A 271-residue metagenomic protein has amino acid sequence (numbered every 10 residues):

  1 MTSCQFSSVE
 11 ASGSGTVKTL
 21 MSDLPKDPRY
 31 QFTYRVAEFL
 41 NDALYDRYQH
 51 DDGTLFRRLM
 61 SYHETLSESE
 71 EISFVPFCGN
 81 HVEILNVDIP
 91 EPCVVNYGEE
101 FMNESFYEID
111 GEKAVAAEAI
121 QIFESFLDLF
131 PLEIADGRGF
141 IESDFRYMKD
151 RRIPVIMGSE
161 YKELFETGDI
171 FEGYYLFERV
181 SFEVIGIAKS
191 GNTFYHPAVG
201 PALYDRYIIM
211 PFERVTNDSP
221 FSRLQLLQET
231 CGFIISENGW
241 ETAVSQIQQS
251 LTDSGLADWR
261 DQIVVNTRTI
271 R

Functional and structural regions predicted by a protein language model:
M1-Q5: N-terminal signal-anchor/signal peptide hydrophobic helix marking the start of the first transmembrane segment
V9-F123: Membrane-proximal extracellular/periplasmic loop immediately following the first transmembrane helix
L24, R58-E71, F123-F130, M157 (+4 more regions): Hydrophobic, Leu/Ile/Phe/Ala-enriched alpha-helical segments that form helix-helix packing faces
A37-L40, M157-E160, E237: Structural motif
L85-E108, L203-S222, V265: Charged, glycine/proline-rich intrinsically disordered loops and linkers
G111-I208: Hydrophobic secondary-structure segments that place a key small or acidic residue at a functional site
Y174-V264: Small-residue transmembrane helix packing/gating motifs
